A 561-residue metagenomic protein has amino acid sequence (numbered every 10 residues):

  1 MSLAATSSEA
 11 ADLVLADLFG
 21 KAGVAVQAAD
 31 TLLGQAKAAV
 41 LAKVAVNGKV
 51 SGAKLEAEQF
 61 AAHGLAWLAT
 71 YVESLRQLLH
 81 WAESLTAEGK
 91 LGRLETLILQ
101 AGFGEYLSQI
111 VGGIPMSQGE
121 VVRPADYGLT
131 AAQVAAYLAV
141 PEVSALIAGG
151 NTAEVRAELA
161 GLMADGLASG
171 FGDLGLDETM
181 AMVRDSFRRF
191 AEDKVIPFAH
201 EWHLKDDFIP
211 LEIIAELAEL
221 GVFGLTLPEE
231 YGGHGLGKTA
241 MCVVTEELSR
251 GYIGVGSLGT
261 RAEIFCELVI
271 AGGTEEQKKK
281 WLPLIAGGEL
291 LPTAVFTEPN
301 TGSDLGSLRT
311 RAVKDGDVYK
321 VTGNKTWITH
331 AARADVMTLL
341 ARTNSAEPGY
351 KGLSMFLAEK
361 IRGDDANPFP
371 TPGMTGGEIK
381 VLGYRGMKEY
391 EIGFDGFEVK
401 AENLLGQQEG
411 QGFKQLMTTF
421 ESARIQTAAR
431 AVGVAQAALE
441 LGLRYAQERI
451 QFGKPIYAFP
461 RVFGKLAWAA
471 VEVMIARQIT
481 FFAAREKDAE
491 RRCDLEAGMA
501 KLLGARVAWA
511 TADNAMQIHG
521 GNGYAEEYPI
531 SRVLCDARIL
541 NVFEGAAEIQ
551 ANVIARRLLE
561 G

Functional and structural regions predicted by a protein language model:
S2-G251, V255, T260, G272-G273 (+7 more regions): Alpha-helical interface subdomain recognition
L236-K238, D304-G306, H330-A334, G349-G352 (+1 more regions): Short glycine/proline-enriched turns and hinge-like loops at secondary-structure junctions
G288-F296: A short, Trp-centered hydrophobic/proline-enriched beta-strand micro-motif
N300-S303, W327-H330, S345-E347, K380-K388: Short Gly/Pro-enriched turn/cap motifs at secondary-structure boundaries
T310-A312: A structural signal for short hydrophobic beta-strand segments in well-ordered beta-sheet cores
V318, T322-P372: A short core secondary-structure module
D364-G396: Flexible, small-/acidic-enriched active-site or ligand-binding loops
D395-K414: Long, acidic (Asp/Glu-rich), low-complexity accessory segments flanking structured domains
